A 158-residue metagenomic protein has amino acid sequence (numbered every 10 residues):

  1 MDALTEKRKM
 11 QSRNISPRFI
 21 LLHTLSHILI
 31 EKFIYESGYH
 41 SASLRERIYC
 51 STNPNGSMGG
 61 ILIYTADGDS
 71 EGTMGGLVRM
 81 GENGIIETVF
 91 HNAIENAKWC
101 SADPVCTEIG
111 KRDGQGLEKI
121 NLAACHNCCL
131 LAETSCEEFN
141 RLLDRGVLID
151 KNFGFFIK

Functional and structural regions predicted by a protein language model:
M1-K158: C-terminal accessory domains/tails appended to large, multi-domain proteins
